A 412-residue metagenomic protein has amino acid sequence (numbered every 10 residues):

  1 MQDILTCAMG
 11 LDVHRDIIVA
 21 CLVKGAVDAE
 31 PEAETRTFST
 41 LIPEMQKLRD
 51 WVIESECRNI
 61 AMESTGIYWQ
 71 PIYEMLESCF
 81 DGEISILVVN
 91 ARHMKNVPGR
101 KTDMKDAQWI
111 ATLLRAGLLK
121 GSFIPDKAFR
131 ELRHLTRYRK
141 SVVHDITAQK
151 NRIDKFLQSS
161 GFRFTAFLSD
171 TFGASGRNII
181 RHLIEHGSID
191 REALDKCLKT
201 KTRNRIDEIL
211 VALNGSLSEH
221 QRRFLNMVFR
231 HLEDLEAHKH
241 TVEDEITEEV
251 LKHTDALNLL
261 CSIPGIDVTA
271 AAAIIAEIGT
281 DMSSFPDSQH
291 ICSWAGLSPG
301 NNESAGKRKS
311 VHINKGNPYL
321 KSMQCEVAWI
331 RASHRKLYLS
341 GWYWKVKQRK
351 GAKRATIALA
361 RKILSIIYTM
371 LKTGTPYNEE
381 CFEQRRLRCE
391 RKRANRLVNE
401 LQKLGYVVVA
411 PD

Functional and structural regions predicted by a protein language model:
M1-D412: A detector of single, family-specific signature residues that are central to catalytic or substrate-handling motifs
